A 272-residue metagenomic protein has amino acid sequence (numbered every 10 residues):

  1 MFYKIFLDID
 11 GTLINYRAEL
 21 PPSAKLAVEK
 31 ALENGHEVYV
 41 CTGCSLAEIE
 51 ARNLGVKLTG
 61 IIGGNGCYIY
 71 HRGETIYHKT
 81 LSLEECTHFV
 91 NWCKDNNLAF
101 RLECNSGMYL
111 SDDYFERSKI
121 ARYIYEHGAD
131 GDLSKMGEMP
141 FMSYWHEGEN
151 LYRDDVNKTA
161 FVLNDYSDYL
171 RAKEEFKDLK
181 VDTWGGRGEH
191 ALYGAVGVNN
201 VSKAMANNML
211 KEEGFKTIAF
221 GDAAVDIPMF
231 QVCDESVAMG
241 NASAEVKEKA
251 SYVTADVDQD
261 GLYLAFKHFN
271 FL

Functional and structural regions predicted by a protein language model:
M1-K4, L20-P21, A191-L272: Mg2+-dependent phosphoryl-transfer enzymes with acidic/Ser/Thr/Gly-rich catalytic loops
F2-F6, S23-H36, F176, E213-F215: A short, Lys/Arg-enriched amphipathic alpha-helix followed by its capping loop at the start of a domain
G11, G66, D222-A223: Active-site metal-binding loops of divalent metal-dependent hydrolases
Y16-E126: Active-site phosphate-binding/coordination module
E33-Y39, K57-T59, N157-K158, F215-T217 (+1 more regions): Short active-site oxyanion
V56-K57, N65, E175-K177, V232-C233 (+1 more regions): Short, structured coil segments at secondary-structure junctions
G107-F220, A224: Conserved acidic, metal-coordinating active-site core of Asp-based, Mg2+-dependent phosphoryl-transfer enzymes
